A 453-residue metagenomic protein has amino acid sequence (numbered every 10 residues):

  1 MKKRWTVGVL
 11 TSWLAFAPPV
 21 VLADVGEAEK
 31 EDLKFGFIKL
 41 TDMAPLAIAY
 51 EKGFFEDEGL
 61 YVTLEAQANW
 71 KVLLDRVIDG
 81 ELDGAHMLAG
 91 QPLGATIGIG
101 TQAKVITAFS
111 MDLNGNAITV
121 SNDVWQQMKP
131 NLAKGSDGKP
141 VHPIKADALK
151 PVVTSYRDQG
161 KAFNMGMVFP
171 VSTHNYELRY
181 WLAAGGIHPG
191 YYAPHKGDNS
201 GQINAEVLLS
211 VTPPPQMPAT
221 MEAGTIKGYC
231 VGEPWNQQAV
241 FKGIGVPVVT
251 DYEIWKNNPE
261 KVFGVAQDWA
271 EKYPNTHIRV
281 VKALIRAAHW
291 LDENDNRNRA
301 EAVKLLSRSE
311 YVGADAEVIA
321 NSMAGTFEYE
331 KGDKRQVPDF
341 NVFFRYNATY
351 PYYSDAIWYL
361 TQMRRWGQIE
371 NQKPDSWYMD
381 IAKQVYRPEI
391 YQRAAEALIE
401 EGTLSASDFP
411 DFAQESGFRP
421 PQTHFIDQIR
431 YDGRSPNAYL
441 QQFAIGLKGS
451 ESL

Functional and structural regions predicted by a protein language model:
M1-V9: Bacterial N-terminal signal peptides that target proteins for export
G8-A17: Bacterial N-terminal signal peptides
P18-A23: Sec/Tat signal peptide C-region and signal peptidase I cleavage site
D24-I203, L208-S210, T220-A223, K227-N257 (+1 more regions): Short, glycine-/small- and polar/acidic-enriched structural segments that line small-molecule recognition paths
L40, Q67-K71, H86, F169-S172 (+4 more regions): Soluble non-cytosolic domains of exported or imported proteins
I118-T119, V262-V265, W269-E271: Short glycine- and hydrophobic/aromatic-rich loop-to-beta-strand nucleating segment in the catalytic cores
E271-E389: Secondary-structure end/capping motifs
I357-L453: Conserved C-terminal helix/tail region of periplasmic/extracytoplasmic solute-binding proteins
